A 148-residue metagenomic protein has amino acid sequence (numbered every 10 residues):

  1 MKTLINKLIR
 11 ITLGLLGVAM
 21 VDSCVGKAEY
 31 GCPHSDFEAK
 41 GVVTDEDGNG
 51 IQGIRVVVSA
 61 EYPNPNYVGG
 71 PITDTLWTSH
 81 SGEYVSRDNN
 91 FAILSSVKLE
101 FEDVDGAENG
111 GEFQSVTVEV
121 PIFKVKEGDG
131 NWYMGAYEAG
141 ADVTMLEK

Functional and structural regions predicted by a protein language model:
M1-C24: Sec-dependent bacterial lipoprotein signal peptides
D22-E38, V42-D47: Beta-strand-rich domain onsets/edges
K27-E29, Q114-K148: Extracellular beta-sheet/turn segments enriched in Thr/Pro/Gly and aliphatic residues
A39, D45-Y67: Short, ordered, surface-exposed loop/turn motifs in non-cytosolic proteins
N64-S86: Short, acidic Ser/Thr/Gly-rich low-complexity loop/linker segments typical of extracellular and cell-surface proteins
E83-K98: Short Pro-Gly-centered beta-turn/loop motif in secreted/extracellular proteins
V104-G111: Short acidic/polar inter-strand loop motif in beta-rich domains
